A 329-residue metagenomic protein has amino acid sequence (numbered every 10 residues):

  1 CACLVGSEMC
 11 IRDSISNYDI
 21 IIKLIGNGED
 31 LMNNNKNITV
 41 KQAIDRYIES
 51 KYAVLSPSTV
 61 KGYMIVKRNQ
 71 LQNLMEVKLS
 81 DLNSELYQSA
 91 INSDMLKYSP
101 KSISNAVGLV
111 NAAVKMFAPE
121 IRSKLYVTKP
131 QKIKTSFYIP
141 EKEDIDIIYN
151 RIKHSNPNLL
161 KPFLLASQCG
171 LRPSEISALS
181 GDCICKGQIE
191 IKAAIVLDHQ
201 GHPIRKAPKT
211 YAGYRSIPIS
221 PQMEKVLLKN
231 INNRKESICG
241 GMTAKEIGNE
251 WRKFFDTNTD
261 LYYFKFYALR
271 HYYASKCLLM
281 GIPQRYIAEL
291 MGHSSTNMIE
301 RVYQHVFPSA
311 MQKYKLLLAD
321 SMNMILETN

Functional and structural regions predicted by a protein language model:
C1-D13: Single conserved hydrophobic/aromatic residue that forms the stacking wall/gate of nucleotide- or nucleobase-binding
N33, H199, I204-Y214, P221-M223 (+1 more regions): C-terminal secondary-structure termini that scaffold catalytic or DNA-interacting sites
K36-K67, D94-K97: Short, aromatic/basic-rich helix-turn unit that serves as a nucleic-acid recognition element
A53, P57, I195, E224 (+1 more regions): Catalytic-site neighborhood detector that most strongly recognizes the C-terminal catalytic loop/helix of tyrosine
S80-V127, R172-S174: N-terminal DNA-binding recognition helix of tyrosine site-specific recombinases/integrases
P100, E120-P173, S177: Basic, Lys/Arg- and aromatic-enriched nucleic-acid-binding interface segment
K101, L164, Q168, S174-E175 (+3 more regions): C-terminal catalytic core of tyrosine-transesterase DNA break-rejoin enzymes
P218-L261, Y273: Active-site/catalytic core of tyrosine-dependent DNA strand-transfer enzymes
